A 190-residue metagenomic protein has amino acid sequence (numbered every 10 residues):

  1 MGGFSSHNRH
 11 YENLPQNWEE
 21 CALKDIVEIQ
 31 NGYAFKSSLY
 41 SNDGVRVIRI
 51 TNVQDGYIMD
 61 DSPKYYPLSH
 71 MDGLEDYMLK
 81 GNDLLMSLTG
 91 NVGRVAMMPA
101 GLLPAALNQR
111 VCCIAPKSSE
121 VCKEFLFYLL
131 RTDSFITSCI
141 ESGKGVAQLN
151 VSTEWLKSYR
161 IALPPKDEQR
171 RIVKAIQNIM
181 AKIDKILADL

Functional and structural regions predicted by a protein language model:
G2-G32, S158, A162-L190: Non-catalytic DNA-recognition/assembly elements of restriction-modification systems
N8, K24-S37, T51-G81, G101: Sequence-specific dsDNA recognition surfaces
F35, V53-Y66, L84-N108, K123-Y128 (+1 more regions): Short, ligand-facing micro-motifs at secondary-structure edges
I48: Cleft-lining beta-strand/loop regions that shape enzyme active-site pockets
N91, A105-C112, V121-E124, K144-L163: A short glycine-rich beta-alpha junction/loop motif
C122-L129, E168, A175: Short amphipathic alpha-helical coupling segments at ligand-binding clamshell hinges and other catalytic/signaling
